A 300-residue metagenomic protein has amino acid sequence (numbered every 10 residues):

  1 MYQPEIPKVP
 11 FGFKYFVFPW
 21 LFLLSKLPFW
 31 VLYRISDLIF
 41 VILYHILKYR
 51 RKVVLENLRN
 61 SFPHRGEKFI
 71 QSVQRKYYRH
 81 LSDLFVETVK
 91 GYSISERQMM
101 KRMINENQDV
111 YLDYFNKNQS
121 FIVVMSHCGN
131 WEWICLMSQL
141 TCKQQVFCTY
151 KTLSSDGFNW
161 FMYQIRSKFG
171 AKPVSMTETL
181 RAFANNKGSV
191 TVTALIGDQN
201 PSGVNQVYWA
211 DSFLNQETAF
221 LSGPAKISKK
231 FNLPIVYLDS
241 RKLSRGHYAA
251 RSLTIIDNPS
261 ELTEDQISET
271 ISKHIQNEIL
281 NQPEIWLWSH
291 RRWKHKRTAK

Functional and structural regions predicted by a protein language model:
M1-M125, N159, Q164, G170: Membrane-anchoring hydrophobic helices of lipid-metabolizing enzymes
Y2-K8, K68, S72-R75, D113-F115 (+2 more regions): Non-catalytic C-terminal accessory region of glycerolipid acyltransferases and related lyso-lipid remodeling enzymes
Y15, R50, M103, S175 (+2 more regions): Soluble or luminal CAZymes and related metallo-dependent hydrolases
L27, I46, S61-P63, C142 (+3 more regions): A broad structural signal for alpha-helix termini and local helix breaks/kinks
K52, E132, N159-W160, R181 (+2 more regions): Residue-level marker for well-ordered alpha-helical positions
L55-E56, C135-L136, Y163, A225 (+1 more regions): Short glycine-/small-residue-rich flexible loop motifs, especially phosphate/cofactor-binding loops
Q119-T177, V204-Y208, S212, T218: Catalytic core of membrane glycerolipid acyltransferases/transacylases, capturing the structured, soluble-facing
